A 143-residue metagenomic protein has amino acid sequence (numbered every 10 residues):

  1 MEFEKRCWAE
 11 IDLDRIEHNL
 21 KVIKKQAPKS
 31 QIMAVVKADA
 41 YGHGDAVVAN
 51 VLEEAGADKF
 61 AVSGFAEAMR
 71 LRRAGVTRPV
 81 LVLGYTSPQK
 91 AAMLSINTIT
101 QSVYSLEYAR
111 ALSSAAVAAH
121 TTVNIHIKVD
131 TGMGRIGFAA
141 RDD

Functional and structural regions predicted by a protein language model:
F3, C7-E10, R15, S30-D143: Active-site-proximal beta-alpha core segment in soluble small-molecule metabolic enzymes
I16-N19, I23: Alpha-helical packing segments of well-folded alpha/beta enzyme cores
Q26: Conserved PLP-enzyme active-site core in the AAT-like
